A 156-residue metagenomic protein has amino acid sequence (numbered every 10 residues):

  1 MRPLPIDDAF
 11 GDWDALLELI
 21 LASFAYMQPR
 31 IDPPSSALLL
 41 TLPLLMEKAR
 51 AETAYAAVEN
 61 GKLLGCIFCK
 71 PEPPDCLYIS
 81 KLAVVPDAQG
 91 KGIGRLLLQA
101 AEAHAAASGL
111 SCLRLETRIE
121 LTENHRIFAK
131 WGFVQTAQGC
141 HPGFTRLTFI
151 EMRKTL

Functional and structural regions predicted by a protein language model:
M1-P3, Q135: Generic structural motif
P3-W13, I93, L110-I119: Generic detector of contiguous secondary-structure segments
L4-K81, V85-D87, L98-A100, H104 (+2 more regions): Acetyl-CoA-dependent GNAT
L42, M46, S111-H125, A129-W131 (+1 more regions): C-terminal "cap" of GNAT-fold acetyltransferases
K62, V85-Q99, A106-S108, I119-R126 (+1 more regions): Conserved glycine-rich acetyl-CoA-binding loop
C66-C69, F128-G132: Short, contiguous hydrophobic alpha-helices characteristic of membrane insertion segments
